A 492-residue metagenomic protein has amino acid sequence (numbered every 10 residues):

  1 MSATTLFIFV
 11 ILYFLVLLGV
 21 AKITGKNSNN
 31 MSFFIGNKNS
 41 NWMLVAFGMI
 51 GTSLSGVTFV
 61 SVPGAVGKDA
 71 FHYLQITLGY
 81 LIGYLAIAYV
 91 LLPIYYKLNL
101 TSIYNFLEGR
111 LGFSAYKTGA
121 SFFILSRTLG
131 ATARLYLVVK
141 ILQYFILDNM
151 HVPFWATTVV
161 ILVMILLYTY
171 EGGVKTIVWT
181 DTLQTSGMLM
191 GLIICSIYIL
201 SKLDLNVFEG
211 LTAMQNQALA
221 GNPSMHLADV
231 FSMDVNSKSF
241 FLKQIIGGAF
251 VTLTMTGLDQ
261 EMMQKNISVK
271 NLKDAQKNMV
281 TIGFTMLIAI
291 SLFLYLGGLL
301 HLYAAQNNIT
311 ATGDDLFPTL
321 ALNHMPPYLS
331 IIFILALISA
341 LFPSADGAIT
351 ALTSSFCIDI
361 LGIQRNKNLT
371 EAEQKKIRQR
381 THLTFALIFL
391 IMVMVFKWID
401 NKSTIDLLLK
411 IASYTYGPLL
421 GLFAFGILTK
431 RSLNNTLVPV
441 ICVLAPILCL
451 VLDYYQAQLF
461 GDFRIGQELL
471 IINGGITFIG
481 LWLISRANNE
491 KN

Functional and structural regions predicted by a protein language model:
M1-N492: Membrane-embedded helix-loop-helix hairpins and adjacent transmembrane boundary segments in multi-pass transporters
